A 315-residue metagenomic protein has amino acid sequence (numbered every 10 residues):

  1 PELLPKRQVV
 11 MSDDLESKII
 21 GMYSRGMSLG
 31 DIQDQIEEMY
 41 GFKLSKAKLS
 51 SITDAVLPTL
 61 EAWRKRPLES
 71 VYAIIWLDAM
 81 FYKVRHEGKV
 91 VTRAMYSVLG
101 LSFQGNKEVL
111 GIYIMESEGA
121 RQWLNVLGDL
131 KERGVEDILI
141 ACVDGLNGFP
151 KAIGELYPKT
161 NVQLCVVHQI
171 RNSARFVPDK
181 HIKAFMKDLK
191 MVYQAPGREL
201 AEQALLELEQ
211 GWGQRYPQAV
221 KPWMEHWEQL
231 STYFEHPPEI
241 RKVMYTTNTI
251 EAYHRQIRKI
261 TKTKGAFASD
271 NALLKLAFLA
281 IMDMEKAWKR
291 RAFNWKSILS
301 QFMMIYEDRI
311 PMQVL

Functional and structural regions predicted by a protein language model:
E2-V9, S51, A55-V143, N147 (+4 more regions): RNase H-like nuclease fold core
D13-G26: Short, amphipathic alpha-helical "recognition" segments used to contact nucleic acids or chromatin
I19, F42-V56: Major-groove recognition helix of helix-turn-helix-like DNA-binding domains
G30-G41: DNA-recognition alpha helix
V71, K180-G197: A polyampholytic, Gly/Pro-enriched intrinsically disordered region
I140-N147, A152-D188: Conserved beta-strand -> loop -> alpha-helix junction used to position metal-binding or nucleic-acid-contacting
M191-L315: Acidic/histidine-rich catalytic cores and adjacent linkers of DNA breakage/strand-transfer/modification proteins
